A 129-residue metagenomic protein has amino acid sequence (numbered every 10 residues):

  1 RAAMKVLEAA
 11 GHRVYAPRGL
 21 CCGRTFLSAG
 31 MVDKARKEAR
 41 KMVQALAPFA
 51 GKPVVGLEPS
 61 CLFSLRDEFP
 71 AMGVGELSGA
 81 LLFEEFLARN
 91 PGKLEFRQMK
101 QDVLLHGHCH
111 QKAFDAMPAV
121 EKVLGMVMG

Functional and structural regions predicted by a protein language model:
R1-G129: Iron-sulfur cluster-binding electron-transfer modules in prokaryotic oxidoreductases
